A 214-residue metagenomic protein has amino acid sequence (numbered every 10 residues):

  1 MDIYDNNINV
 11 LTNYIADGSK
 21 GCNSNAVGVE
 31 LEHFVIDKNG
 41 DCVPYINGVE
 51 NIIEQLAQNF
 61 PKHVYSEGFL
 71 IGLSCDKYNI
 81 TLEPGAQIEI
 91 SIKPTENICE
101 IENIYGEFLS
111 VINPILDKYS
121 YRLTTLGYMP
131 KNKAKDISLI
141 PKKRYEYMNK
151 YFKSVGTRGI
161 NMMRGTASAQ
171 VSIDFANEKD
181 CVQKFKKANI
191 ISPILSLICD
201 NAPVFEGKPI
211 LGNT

Functional and structural regions predicted by a protein language model:
M1-T157, G165: Terminal catalytic/cofactor-binding subdomain
Y128-T214: Loop-rich catalytic cores of soluble enzymes, especially ATP-dependent carboxylate-amine ligases and other
